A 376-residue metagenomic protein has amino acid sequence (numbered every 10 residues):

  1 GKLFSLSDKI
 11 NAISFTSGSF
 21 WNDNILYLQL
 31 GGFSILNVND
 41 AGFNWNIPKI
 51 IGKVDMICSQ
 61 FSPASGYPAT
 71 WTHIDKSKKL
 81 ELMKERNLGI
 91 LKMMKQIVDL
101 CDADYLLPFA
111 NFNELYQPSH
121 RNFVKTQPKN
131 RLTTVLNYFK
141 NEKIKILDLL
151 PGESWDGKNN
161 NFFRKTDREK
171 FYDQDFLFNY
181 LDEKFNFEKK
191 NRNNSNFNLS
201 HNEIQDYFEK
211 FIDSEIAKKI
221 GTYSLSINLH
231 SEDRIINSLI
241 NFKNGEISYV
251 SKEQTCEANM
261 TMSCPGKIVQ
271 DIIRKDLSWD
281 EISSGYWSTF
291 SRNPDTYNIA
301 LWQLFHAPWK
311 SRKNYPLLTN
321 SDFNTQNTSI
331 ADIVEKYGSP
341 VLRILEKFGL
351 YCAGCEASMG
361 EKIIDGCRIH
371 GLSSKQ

Functional and structural regions predicted by a protein language model:
K2-G66, W155-N202: Core dinuclear metal-dependent hydrolase active-site scaffold
N11, K145-D148, Y351: Conserved beta-strand segments of alpha/beta enzyme cores
S17, D40-A41, S62-P63, N111-F112 (+2 more regions): Histidine- and/or cysteine-centered catalytic micro-motif in compact active-site loops
D40, L106, Y286: Divalent metal-coordination and catalytic microenvironments
W45-K140: Cap/insert and terminal regions of metallo-dependent hydrolase folds
A110-N113, I144-W155: Acidic carboxylate-rich catalytic motifs and surrounding loops in phosphoryl-/glycosyl-chemistry enzymes
W155-Q376: Feature captures hydrophobic
